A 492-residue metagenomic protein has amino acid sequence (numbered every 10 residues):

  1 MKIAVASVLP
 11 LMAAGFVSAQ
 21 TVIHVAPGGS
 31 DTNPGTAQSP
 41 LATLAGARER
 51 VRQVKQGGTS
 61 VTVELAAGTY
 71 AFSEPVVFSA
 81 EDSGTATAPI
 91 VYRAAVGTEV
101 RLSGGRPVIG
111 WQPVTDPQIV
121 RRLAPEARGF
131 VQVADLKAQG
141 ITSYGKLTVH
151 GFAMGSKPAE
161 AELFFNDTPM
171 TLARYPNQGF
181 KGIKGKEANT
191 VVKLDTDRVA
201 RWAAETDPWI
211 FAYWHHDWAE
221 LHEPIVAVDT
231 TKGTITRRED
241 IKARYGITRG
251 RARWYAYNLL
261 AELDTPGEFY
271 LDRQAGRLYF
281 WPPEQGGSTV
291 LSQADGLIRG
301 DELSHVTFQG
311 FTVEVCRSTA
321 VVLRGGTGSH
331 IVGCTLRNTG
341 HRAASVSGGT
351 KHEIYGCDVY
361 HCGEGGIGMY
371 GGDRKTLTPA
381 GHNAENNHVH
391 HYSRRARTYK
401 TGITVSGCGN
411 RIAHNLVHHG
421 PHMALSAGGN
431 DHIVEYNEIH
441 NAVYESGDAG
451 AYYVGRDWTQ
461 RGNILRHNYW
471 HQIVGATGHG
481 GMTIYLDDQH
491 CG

Functional and structural regions predicted by a protein language model:
M1-A4: Positively charged n-region of N-terminal signal peptides that target proteins for export
A6-G15: Bacterial N-terminal signal peptides
V17-A19: Boundary at the C-terminal end of the N-terminal hydrophobic targeting segment
V22-H330, T335-R337, S345: Extracellular polysaccharide-degrading/modifying enzymes targeting complex plant/algal/animal polysaccharides
E74-P75, R317-V322, G340-S347, G363-M369 (+4 more regions): Short glycine/acidic-rich loop motifs that flank beta-strands on beta-rich extracellular proteins
Y92-R93, L102, Q274, R397 (+3 more regions): Extracellular, surface-exposed repeat architectures
S304-E314, T327-H341, T350-E364, T378-S393 (+4 more regions): Right-handed parallel beta-helix
G371-D373: Asp-box/WD-like beta-propeller blade repeats and closely related beta-sheet repeat scaffolds
